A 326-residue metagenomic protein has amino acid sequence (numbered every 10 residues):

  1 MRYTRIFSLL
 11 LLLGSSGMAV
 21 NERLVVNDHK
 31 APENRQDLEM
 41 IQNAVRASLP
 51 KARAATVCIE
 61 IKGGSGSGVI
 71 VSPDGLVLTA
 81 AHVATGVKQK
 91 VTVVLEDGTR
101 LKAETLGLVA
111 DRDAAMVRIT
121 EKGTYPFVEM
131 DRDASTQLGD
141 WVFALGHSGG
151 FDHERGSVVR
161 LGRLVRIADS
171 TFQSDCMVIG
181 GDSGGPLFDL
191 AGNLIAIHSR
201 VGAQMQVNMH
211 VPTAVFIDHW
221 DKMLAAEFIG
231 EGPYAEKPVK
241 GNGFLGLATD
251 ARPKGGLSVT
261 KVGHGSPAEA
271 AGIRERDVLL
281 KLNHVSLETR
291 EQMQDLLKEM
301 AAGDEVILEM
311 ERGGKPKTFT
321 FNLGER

Functional and structural regions predicted by a protein language model:
R2, S8, V20-N27, N34 (+8 more regions): C-terminal recognition in membrane/secretory proteostasis and scaffolding
A19-K62: Protease-domain processing segments flanking chymotrypsin-fold serine proteases, especially trypsin-like
M40-R46, A55-D74, A80, T99-K102 (+3 more regions): A conserved glycine-rich beta-strand in the N-terminal activation segment of trypsin-fold
I59, Q89-D97, V142-G146, E305-M310: Short conserved beta-strand and strand-loop elements enriched in small hydrophobics with frequent Asp/Gly
K62-S65, V87, I179-S183, G265 (+1 more regions): Short, small/polar residue-rich loop motifs at catalytic or cofactor-binding pockets
S65, S72-A114, I119-T124: Catalytic-histidine neighborhood of serine endopeptidases, predominantly the chymotrypsin-like S1/PA family
V69-I70, M177-H198: Catalytic nucleophile loop of clan PA
P126-T171, V201-M209, E227, Y234-K237: Flexible, gly/ser-rich surface segments that form the specificity/activation loops bordering the active-site cleft
